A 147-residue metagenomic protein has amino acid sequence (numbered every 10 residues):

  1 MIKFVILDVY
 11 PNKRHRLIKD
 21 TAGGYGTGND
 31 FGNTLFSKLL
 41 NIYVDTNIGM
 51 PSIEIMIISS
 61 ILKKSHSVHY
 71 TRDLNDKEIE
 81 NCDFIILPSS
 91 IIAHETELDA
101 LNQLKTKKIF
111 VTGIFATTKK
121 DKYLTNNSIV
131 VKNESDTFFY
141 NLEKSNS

Functional and structural regions predicted by a protein language model:
M1-K3, N81-C82: A short, charged/proline- and glycine-enriched loop that marks the coil->beta-strand transition at the N-terminal
I2-N47: Short glycine-rich His-centered loop
V9-P11, P51-S52, K63: Proline-rich low-complexity regions
N47-P51, I55: Aromatic-acidic/polar surface patches that form glycan- and anion
E54, I58-L62, H66-S147: Glycine-rich beta-alpha loop elements in corrinoid/cobalamin-binding modules across cobalamin-dependent enzymes
